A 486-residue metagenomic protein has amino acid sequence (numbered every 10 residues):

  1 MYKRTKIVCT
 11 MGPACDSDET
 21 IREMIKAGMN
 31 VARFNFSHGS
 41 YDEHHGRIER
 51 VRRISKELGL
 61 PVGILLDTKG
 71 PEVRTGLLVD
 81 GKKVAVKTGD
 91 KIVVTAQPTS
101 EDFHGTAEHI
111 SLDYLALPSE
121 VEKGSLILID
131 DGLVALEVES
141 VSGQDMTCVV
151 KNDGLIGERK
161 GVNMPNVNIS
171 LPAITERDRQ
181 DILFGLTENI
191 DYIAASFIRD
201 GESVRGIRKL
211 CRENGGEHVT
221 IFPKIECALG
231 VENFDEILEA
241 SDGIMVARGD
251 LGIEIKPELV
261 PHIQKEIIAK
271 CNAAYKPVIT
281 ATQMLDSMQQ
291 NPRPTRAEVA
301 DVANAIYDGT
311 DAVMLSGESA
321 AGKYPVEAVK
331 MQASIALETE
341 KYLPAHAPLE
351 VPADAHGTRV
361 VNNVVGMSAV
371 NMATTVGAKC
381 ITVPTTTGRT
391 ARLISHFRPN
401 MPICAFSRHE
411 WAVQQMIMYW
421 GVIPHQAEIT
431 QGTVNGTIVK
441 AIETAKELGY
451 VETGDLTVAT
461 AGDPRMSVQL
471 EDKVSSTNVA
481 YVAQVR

Functional and structural regions predicted by a protein language model:
M1-R486: Non-catalytic helical/linker scaffolds that mediate oligomerization, partner binding, and domain coupling around large
